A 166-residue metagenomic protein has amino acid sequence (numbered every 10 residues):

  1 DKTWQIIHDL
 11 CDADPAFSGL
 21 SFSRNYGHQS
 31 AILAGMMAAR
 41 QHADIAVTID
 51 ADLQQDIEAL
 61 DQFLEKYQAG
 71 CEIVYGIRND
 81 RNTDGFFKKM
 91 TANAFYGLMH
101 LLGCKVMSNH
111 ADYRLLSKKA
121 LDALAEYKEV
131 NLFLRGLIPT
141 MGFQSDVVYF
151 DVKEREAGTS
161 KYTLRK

Functional and structural regions predicted by a protein language model:
D1, L20-S21, I49: Short beta-strand/loop segment that forms part of the nucleotide-sugar
D1-Q5, L53-Q54: A conserved acidic beta->alpha catalytic loop
D9, F17-R24, H28-A38, I45 (+2 more regions): Acceptor/aglycone-binding surface of glycosyltransferases and processive sugar-polymer synthases
A16-S18, Q144-D146: Conserved beta-strand segments of alpha/beta enzyme cores
H42-Q54: Short beta-strand-to-loop acidic/aromatic patch adjacent to the donor-nucleotide binding site
T48, G76, V148: Short beta-strand and adjacent tight-turn residues that come in two discontinuous sequence segments and form the edges
